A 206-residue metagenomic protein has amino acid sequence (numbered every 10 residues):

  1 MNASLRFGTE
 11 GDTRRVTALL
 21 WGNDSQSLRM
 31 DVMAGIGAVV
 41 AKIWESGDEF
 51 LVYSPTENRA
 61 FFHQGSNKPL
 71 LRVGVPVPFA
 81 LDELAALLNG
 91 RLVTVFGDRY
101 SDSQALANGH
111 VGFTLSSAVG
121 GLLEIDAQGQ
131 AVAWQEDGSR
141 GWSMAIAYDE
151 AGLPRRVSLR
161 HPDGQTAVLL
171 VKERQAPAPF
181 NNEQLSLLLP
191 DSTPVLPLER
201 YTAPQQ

Functional and structural regions predicted by a protein language model:
M1-E10: A short, Trp-centered hydrophobic/proline-enriched beta-strand micro-motif
L5, D24-Q26, V32-I36, G47-E49 (+6 more regions): A mature extracytoplasmic/lumenal domain signature
G11-R14, W21-Q26, E150-L153: Edge/loop elements at the starts and ends of beta-strands within beta-rich repeat scaffolds
D12-V16, A41-E45, S139-R140: Amphipathic hydrophobic-ligand
Q26-E83: An acidic-aromatic
A86, G90-R91: Scaffold/interface architecture of coatomer-like assemblies
G97-P204: Gly/Pro-enriched, hydrophobic low-complexity segments that function as extracytoplasmic propeptides/linkers
